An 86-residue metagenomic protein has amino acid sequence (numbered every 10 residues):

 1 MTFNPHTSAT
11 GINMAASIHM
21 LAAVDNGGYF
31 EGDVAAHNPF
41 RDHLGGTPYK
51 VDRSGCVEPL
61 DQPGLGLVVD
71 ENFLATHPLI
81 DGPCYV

Functional and structural regions predicted by a protein language model:
M1-P63: Shared catalytic-loop signature of beta/alpha-barrel
